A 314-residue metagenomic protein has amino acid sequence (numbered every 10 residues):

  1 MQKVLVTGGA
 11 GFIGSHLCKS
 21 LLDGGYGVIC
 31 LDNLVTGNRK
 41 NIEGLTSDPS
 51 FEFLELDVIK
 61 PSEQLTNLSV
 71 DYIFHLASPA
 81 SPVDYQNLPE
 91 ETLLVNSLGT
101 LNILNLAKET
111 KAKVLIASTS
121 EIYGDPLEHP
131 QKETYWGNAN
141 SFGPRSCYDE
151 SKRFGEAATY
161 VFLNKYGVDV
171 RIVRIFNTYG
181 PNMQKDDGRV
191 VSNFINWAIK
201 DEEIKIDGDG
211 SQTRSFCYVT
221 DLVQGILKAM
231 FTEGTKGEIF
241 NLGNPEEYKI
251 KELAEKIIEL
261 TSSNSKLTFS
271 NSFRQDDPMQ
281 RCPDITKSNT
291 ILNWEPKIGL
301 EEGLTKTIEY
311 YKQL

Functional and structural regions predicted by a protein language model:
M1-T178, T220, K306, L314: N-terminal Rossmann-like NAD(P)+-binding domain of SDR-like oxidoreductases, especially those catalyzing
L17, I226-M230, A254-I257, L304-Y311: Hydrophobic "lid"/C-terminal helical patch of Rossmann-like NAD(P)-dependent dehydrogenase/epimerase domains
G37, N87, V95-L98, S146-D149 (+6 more regions): Residue-level signal for the nucleotide or nucleotide-sugar donor/cofactor binding architecture
P49, E133-A139, Y166-G167, I195-I206 (+2 more regions): A short C-terminal helix-loop "cap" of Rossmann-like NAD(P)-dependent dehydrogenase/epimerase domains
L127, R153, V168-D169, T178-N193 (+6 more regions): Glycine/proline-rich active-site loop of Rossmann-fold NAD(P)-dependent oxidoreductases
V219, E252, S272-E295, K306: Conserved C-terminal active-site "lid" loop/helix of NAD(P)H-dependent oxidoreductases that clamps the redox cofactor
L222, I226, L242, L253 (+2 more regions): Non-catalytic, hydrophobic alpha-helical segments
